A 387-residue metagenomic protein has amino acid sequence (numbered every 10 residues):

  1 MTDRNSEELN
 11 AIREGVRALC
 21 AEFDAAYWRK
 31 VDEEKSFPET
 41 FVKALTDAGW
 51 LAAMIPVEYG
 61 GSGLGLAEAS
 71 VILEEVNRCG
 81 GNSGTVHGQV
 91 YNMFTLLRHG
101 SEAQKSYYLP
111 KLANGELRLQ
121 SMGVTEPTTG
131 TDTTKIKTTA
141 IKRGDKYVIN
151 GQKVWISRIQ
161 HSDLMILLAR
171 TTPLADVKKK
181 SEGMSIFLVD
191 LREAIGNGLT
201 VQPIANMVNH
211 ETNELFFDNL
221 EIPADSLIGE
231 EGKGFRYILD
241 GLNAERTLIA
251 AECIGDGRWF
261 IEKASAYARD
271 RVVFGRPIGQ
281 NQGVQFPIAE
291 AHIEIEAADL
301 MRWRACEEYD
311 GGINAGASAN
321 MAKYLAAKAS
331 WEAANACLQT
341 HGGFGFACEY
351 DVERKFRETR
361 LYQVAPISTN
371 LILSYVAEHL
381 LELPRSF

Functional and structural regions predicted by a protein language model:
M1-G84, H99-Q104, N114-G115, K142-Y147 (+3 more regions): Alpha-helical interface subdomain recognition
G49, I72-N77, L168-T171, L188-A194 (+1 more regions): Short Ser/Thr-interspersed hydrophobic loop/turn segments at strand-loop and sheet-helix junctions that line or gate
L64-L66, D132-T134, R158-D163, K178-E182 (+1 more regions): Short glycine/proline-enriched turns and hinge-like loops at secondary-structure junctions
G84-A103, G130: N-terminal glycine-rich flavin-associated loop
G115-V124, L168: A short, Trp-centered hydrophobic/proline-enriched beta-strand micro-motif
T128-T131, W155-R158, V177-K178, I204-E211: Short Gly/Pro-enriched turn/cap motifs at secondary-structure boundaries
K135, E193-E221: Flexible, small-/acidic-enriched active-site or ligand-binding loops
D145-K146, N150-L199: A short core secondary-structure module
